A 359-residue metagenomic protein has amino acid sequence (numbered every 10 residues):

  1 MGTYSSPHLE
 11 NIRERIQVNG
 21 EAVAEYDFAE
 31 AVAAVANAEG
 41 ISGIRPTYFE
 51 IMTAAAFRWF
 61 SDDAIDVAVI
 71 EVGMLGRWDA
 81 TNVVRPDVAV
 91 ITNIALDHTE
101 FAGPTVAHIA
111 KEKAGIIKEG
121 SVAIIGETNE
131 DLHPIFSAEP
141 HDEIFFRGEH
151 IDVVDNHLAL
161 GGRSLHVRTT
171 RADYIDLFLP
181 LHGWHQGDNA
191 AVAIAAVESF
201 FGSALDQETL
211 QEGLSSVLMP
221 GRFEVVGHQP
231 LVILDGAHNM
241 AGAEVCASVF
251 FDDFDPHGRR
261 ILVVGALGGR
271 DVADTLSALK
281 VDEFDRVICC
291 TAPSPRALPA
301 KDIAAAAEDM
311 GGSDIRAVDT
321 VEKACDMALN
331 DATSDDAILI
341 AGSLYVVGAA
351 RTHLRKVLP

Functional and structural regions predicted by a protein language model:
G2-V84, L96, E100-A102, H108 (+1 more regions): ATP-dependent carboxylate-amine ligase catalytic core
T3-S5, V122-E127, I261-V264, E283-P293: Short internal beta-strands
R58-S61, A195-F201, T352: Short glycine/serine- and small hydrophobic-enriched flexible loop segments
F60-D66, F250-G258, A328-A337: Glycine-rich phosphate-binding loop signature in dinucleotide/nucleotide-binding domains
D66-V72, D79-V90, I94-H98, H108 (+1 more regions): Nucleotide phosphate-binding/pyrophosphate-handling subdomain across enzymes that bind or process nucleotide phosphates
D87-V88, F101-D188: Internal gly/pro-rich beta-alpha loop/helix module that stabilizes soluble enzyme cofactors or their anionic handles
N129-E139, G161-R163, L231-I233, M240 (+1 more regions): C-terminal helical cap/extension that packs against the catalytic core of soluble nucleotide-cofactor enzymes
S343: Active-site-proximal loop/hinge segments that shape catalytic or ion-binding/gating pockets
